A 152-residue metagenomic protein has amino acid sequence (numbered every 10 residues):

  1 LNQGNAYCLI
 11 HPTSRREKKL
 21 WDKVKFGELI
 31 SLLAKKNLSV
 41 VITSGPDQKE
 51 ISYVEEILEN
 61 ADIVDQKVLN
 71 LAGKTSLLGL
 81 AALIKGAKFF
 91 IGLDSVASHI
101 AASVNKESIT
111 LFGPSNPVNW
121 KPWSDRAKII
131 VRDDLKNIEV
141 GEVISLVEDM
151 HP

Functional and structural regions predicted by a protein language model:
L1-C8: Nucleotide-sugar donor-binding and catalytic loop/hinge architecture of NDP-sugar-dependent glycosyltransferases
Q3, K35, E148-P152: Short, Lys/Arg-enriched, disordered terminal segments
L9-T13, V41-T43: Short beta-strands and strand-loop turn motifs
T13-S14, S95: Short glycine-/small-residue-rich Rossmann-like dinucleotide-binding loops
S14-R16, D47: Short, solvent-exposed loop/turn segments at secondary-structure junctions
E17-D22: Glycine/threonine-rich flexible loop motifs
K23-I109, G113-P114: Donor-binding and catalytic core of enzymes assembling or modifying cell-surface/extracellular glycoconjugates
N70-L71, H99-P152: Nucleotide-sugar donor-binding patch of glycosyltransferase catalytic domains
